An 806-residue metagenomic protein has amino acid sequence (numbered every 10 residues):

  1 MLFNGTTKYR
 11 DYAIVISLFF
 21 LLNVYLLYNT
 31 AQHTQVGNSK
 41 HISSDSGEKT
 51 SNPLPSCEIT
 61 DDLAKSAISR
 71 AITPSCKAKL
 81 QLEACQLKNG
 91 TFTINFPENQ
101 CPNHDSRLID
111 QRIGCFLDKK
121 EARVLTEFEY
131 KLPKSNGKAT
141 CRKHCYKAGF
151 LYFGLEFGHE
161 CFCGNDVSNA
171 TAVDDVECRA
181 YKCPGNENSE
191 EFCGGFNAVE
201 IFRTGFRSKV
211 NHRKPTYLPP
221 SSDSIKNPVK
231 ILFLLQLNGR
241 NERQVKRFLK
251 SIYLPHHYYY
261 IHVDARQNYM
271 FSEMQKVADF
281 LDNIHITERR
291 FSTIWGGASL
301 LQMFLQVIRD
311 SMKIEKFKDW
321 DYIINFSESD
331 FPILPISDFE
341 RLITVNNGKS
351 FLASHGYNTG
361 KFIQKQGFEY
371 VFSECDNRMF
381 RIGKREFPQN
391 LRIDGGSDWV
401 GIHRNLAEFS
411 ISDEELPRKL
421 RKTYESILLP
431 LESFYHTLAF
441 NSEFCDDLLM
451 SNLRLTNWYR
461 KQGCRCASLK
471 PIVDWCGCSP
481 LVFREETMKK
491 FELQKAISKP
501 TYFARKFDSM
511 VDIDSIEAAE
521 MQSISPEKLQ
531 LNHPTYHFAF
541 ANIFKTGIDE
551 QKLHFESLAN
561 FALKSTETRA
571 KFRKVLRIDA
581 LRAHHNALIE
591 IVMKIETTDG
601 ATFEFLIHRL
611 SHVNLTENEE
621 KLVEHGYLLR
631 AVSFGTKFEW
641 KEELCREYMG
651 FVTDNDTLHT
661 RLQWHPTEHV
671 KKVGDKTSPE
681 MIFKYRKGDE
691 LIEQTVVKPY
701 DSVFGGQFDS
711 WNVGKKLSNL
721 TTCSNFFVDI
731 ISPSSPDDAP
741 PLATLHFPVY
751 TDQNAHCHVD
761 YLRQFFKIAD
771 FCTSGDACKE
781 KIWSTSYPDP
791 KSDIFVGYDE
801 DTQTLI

Functional and structural regions predicted by a protein language model:
L2-H41: N-terminal signal-anchor transmembrane helix specifying type II single-pass membrane topology of secretory-pathway
G47-P219: Peripheral, non-catalytic regulatory segments
N169, V307-G360, P736: GT-A fold catalytic core of metal-dependent nucleotide-sugar glycosyltransferases, centered on the diacidic
S251, H256-E288: Acidic donor-binding segment of Leloir-type glycosyltransferases
V277-D321: Active-site-proximal specificity loops/subdomain of glycosyltransferases
N347, H355-I363, E369-M488: Catalytic core and acceptor-binding pocket of nucleotide-sugar-dependent glycosyltransferases
T423-N614: C-terminal catalytic/acceptor-binding lobe
L615-I806: Contiguous segments within soluble domain cores/interaction surfaces
